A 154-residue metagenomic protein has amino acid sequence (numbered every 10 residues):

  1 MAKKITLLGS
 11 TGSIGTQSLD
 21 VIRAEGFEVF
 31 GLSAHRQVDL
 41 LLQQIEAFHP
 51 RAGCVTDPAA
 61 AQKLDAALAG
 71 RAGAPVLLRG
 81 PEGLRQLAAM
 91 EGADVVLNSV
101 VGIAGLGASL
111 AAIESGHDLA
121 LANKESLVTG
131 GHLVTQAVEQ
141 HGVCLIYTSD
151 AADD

Functional and structural regions predicted by a protein language model:
M1-I103: N-terminal glycine-/serine-/threonine-rich beta1-alpha1-beta2 phosphate-ribose binding loop of Rossmann-like
V21, Q44, A111-A112, A137: Hydrophobic/aromatic ligand-binding patch that stacks against planar heteroaromatic rings of cofactors or nucleotides
R79-P81, N123, S149: Short loop/edge segments at beta-strand edges and connector loops that shape dinucleotide/nucleotide cofactor-binding
V100, H117-V128: ADP-ribose/adenylate-binding Rossmann-like module
G107, K124-V143: Rossmann-fold NAD(P)-binding glycine/threonine-rich loop
G107-S115: Short Gly/Thr/Asp-enriched flexible loops that form oxyanion-binding sites at enzyme active sites
I146-A152: Conserved small/polar residues in nucleotide/adenosyl-binding loops
